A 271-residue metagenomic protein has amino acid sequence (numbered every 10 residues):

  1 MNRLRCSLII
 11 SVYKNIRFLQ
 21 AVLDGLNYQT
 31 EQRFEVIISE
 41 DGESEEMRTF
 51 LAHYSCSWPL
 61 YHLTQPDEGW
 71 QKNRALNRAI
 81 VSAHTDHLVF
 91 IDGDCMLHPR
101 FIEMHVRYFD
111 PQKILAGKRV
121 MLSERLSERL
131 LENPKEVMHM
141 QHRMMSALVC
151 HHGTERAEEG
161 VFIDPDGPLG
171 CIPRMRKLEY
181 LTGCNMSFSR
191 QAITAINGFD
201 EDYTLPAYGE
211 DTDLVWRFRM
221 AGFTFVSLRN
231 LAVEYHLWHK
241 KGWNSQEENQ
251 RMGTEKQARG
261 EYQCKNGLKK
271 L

Functional and structural regions predicted by a protein language model:
D24-R33: Short, acidic, metal-binding catalytic loop of nucleotide-sugar glycosyltransferases
R33-E43, L63-Q65: Short beta-strand/loop segment that forms part of the nucleotide-sugar
E40-T49, C95: A conserved acidic beta->alpha catalytic loop
P66-A83, R100: Glycine-rich, basic loop-to-helix element that forms the pyrophosphate-binding segment of sugar-nucleotide handling
L88: Short aromatic/hydrophobic "clamp" motif used to bind/position activated sugar donors
R100-C150: Conserved donor NDP-sugar-binding/catalytic core segment of glycosyltransferases
E136-L178: Short, flexible, basic/aromatic active-site loop/helix in glycosyltransferases
T182, E201-L271: C-terminal catalytic/acceptor-binding lobe
